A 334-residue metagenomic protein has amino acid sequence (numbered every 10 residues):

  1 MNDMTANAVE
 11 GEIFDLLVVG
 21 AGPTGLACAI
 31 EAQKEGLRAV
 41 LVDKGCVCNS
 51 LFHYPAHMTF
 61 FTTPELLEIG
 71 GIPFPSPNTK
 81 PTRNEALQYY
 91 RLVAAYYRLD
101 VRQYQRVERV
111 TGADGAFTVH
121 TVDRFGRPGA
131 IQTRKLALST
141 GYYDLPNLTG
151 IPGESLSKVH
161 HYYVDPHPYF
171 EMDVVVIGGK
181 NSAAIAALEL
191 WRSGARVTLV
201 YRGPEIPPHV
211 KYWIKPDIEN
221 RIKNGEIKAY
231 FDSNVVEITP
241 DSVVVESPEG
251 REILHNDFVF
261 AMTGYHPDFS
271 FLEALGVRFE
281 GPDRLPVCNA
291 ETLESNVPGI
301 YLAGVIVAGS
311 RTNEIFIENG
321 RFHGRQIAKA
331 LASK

Functional and structural regions predicted by a protein language model:
N2-V19, K34, N49, H53 (+6 more regions): FAD-binding core/adjacent interface of flavoenzyme oxidoreductases
N7-F14, V18-K44, Y162-I206, E291-K334: Rossmann-like dinucleotide/flavin-binding elements
G20, P55, T62, G71 (+5 more regions): Pocket-edge structural micro-motifs
A21-L99, A184-Y212, G281-P282: Beta1-alpha1 glycine-rich phosphate/pyrophosphate-binding loop at the start of Rossmann-like nucleotide-binding domains
C28, G112, N147-T149, A186-A187 (+3 more regions): Short glycine-/acidic-enriched loop or helix-start segments at secondary-structure transitions that form or flank
A32, Y54-M58, A116, G150-S155 (+5 more regions): Short, glycine/charged-enriched secondary-structure capping and boundary segments
Y89, D217, F258, H323-Q326: Alpha-helical elements of Rossmann-like donor-binding domains used by nucleotide-donor carbohydrate transfer enzymes
R98, R102-R124, I131-T133, R192-D283: A Rossmann-like FAD-binding core segment of flavoenzymes
